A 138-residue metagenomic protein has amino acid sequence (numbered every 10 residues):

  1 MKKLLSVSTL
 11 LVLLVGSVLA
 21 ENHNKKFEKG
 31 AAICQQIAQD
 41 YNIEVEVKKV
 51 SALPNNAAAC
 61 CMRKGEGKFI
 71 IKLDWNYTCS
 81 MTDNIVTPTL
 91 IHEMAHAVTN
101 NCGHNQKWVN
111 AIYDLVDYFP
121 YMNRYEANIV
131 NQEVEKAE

Functional and structural regions predicted by a protein language model:
L4-L14: Sec-dependent N-terminal signal peptides
V15-A20: Sec/Tat signal peptide C-region and signal peptidase I cleavage site
H23-E44: Zn2+-dependent metallopeptidase catalytic core
Y41, N101-E138: Post-HExxH zinc-binding segment in Zn-dependent metallohydrolases
K49-I70: Catalytic zinc-binding patch centered on the HExxH motif and its immediate surroundings that defines zinc-dependent
I71-T89, N100: Short pre-active-site segment immediately N-terminal to the catalytic Zn-binding motif
E93: Walker B catalytic acidic pair
A97: Short alpha-helical functional segments enriched in proximate histidine and acidic residues
